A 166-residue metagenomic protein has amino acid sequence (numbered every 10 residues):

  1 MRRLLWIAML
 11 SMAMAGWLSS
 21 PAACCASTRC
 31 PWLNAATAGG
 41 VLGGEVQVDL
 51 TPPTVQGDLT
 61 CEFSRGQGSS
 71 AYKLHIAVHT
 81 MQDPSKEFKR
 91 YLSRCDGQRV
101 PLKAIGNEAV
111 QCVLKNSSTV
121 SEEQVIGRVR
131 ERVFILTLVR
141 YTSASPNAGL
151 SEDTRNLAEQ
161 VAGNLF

Functional and structural regions predicted by a protein language model:
M1-L4: Positively charged n-region of N-terminal signal peptides that target proteins for export
I7-S19: Bacterial N-terminal signal peptides
L10, N34, P84-E87: Alpha-helical structural motif
M14, C25-T28, L33, S64 (+2 more regions): General secretory precursor processing signal
P21-E62, T142, N147, S151-F166: N-terminal "mature-domain start" segment
V41-V120: Short, solvent-exposed recognition patches
V100-F166: A short, solvent-exposed beta-edge/loop patch
